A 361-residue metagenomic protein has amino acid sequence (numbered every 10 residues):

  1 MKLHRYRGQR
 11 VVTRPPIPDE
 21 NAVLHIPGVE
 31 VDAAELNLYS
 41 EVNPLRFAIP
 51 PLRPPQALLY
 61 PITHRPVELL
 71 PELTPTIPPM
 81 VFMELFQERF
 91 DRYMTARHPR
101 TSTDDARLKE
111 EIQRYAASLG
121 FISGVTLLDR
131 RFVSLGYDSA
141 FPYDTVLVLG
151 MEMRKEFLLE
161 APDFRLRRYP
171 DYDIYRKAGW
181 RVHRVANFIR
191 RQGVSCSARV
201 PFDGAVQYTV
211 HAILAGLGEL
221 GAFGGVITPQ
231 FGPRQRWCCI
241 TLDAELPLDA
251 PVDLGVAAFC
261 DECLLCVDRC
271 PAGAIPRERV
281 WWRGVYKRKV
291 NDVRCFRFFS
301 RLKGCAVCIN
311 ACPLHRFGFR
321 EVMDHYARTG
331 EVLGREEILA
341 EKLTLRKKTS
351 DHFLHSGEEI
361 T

Functional and structural regions predicted by a protein language model:
M1-F164: Non-catalytic, usually N-terminal nucleic-acid engagement modules in DNA/RNA processing proteins
M1-P27, W281-T361: Flanking helices and flexible, charged tails adjoining ferredoxin-like Fe-S electron-transfer domains in multi-subunit
R10, E30, L220-F223, R234 (+1 more regions): Compositionally biased, intrinsically disordered low-complexity regions
D104, L108, Y172, W180 (+1 more regions): Intrinsic-disorder/low-complexity, polar/charged segments
Q113, I122-L333: Catalytic cores of enzyme domains
